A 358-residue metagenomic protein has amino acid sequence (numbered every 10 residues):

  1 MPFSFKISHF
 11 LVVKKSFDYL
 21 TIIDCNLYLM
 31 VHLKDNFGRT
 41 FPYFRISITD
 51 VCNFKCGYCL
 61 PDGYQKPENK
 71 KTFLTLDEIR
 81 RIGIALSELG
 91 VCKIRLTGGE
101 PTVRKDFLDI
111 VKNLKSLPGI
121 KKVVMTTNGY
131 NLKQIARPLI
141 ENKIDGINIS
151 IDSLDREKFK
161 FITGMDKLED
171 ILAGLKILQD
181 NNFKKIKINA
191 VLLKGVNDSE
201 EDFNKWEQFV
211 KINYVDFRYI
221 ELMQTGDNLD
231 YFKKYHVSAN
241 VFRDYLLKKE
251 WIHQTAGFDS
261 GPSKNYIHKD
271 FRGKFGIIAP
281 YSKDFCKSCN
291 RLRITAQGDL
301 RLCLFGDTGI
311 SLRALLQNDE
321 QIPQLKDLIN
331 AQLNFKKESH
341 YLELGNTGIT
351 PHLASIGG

Functional and structural regions predicted by a protein language model:
I7, K15-S16: Polybasic, lysine-rich low-complexity intrinsically disordered segments
F10-L11, Y19-L20, C25-L29: Short hydrophobic targeting helices and cationic amphipathic motifs that mediate membrane/organellar targeting
M30-S47, K55-G57, E88, S263-N265 (+4 more regions): N-terminal [4Fe-4S]-dependent radical SAM core
N36-L76, L304: Canonical Radical SAM [4Fe-4S] cluster-binding loop centered on the CxxxCxxC motif and its immediate flanking residues
Y64-N69, K133, D155-I162, G226-D230 (+1 more regions): A short acidic, helix-capping loop that chelates divalent metal ions and anchors anionic groups
F73-L96, E100-I220: Radical SAM/AdoMet-radical enzyme domain recognition
T225-Y341: Accessory C-terminal segments flanking Radical SAM cores
